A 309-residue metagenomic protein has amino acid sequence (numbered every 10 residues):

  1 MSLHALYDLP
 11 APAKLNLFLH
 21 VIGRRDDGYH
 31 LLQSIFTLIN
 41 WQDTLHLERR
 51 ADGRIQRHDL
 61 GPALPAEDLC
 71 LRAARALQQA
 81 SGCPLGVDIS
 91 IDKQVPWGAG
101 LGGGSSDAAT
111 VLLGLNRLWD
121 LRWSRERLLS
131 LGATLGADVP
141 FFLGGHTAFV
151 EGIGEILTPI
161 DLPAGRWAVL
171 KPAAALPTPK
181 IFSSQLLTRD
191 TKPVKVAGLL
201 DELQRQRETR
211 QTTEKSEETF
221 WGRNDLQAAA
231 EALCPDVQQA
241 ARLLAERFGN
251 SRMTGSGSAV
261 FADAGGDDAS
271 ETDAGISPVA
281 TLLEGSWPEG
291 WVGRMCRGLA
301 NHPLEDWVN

Functional and structural regions predicted by a protein language model:
M1-A99, R117, L121-E126, K171-A174: ATP-binding N-lobe of GHMP and related small-molecule kinases
L19, D43-L47, D138-F142, A148-F149 (+1 more regions): Short beta-strand scaffold segments in enzyme catalytic cores
I22, D263-G266: Residue-level recognition of strand-loop junctions within catalytic nucleotide-signaling folds
F36-I39, G132, L244, L283: Hydrophobic C-terminal alpha-helix "anchor/cap" residues
I55, G144, F149-N250, G265-N309: Conserved, helical-rich catalytic subdomain that frames metal- and/or nucleotide-binding sites in enzyme alpha/beta
G86, A108, L112-F149: Contiguous, small/hydrophobic- and glycine-enriched helical/loop subdomains that border and often "cap" functional
S90-W119, A137, N250-A264: Glycine/serine-rich anion-binding loops at beta->alpha junctions that coordinate negatively charged ligand groups
